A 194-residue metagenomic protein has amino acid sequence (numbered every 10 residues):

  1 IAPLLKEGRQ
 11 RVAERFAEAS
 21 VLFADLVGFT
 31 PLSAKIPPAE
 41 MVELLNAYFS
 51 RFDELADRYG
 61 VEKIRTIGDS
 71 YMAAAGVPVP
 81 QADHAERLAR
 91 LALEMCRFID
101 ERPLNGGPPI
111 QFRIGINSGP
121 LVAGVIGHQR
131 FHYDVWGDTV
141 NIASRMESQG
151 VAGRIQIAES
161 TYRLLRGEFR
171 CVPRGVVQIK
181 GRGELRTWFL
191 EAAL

Functional and structural regions predicted by a protein language model:
I1-I67, P108: Juxtacatalytic helix/coil linker segments that couple regulatory or sensory modules to the catalytic cores
V12-E14, G124-I126, F169: Short glycine-biased active-site loop of nucleotidyltransferases that positions the nucleotide triphosphate and helps
F23-V27, L55-R87, E101-V140, L165 (+1 more regions): Catalytic core of nucleotidyl cyclases, primarily class III adenylyl/guanylyl cyclases
M41-Y48, L88-L91, M95, D138-I142: Hydrophobic alpha-helical membrane-association signature
F49, D53, L93-D100, P120: Structural signal for well-ordered, non-membrane alpha-helices
M95, G115, E159, R163: Histidine- and acidic-residue-rich, metal-dependent catalytic cores
M95-F98, R102, H128, R145 (+2 more regions): Conserved, well-folded catalytic cores of nucleic-acid-processing and energy-transducing macromolecular machines
L121-A123, A143, Q149-L194: Cytosolic regulatory/linker segments at or just downstream of nucleotide-handling modules in signal-transduction
